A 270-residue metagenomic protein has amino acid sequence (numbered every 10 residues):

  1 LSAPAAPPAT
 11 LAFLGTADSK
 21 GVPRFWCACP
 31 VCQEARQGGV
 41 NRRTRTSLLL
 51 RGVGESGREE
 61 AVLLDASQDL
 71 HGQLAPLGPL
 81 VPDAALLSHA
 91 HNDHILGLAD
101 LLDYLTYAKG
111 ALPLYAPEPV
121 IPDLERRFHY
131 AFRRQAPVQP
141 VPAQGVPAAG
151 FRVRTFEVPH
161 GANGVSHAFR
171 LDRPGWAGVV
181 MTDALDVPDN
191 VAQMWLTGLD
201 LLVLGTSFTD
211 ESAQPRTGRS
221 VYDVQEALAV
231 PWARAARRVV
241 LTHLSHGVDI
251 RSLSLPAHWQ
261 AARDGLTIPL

Functional and structural regions predicted by a protein language model:
S2-L77, P140-N190, D264-L270: Core dinuclear metal-dependent hydrolase active-site scaffold
D18, E55, N92, I121 (+2 more regions): Residue-level marker for beta-strand->alpha-helix junctions and adjacent short loops that shape enzyme
W26-C29, L77-P79, A99-D103, F128-A131 (+4 more regions): Short, glycine/charged-enriched secondary-structure capping and boundary segments
V53-A116, D200: Active-site metal-binding motif and surrounding structural segment of the metallo-beta-lactamase
L63-S67, D83-D93, Y115-P117, G178-A184 (+3 more regions): Active-site neighborhood of phospho(di)ester-bond hydrolases with catalytic His/Asp-centered motifs
L80, D93, F151, T197 (+1 more regions): Structured loop/turn residues at beta-strand edges in well-structured enzyme cores
Y107-L112, E118-P140: Active-site neighborhood of divalent metal-dependent phosphoester bond hydrolases
D186-L270: Cap/insert and terminal regions of metallo-dependent hydrolase folds
